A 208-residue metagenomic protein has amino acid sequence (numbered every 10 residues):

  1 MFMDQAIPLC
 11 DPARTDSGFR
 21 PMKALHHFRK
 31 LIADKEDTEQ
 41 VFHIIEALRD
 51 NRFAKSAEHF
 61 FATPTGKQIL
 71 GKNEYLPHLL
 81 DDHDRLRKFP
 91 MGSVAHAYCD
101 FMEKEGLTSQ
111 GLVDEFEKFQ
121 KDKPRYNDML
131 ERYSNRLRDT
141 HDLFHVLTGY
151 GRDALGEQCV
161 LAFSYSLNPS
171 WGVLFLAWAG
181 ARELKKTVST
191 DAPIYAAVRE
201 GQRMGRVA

Functional and structural regions predicted by a protein language model:
F2-F53: Leu/Val/Ala/Ile-rich N-terminal alpha-helices, chiefly Sec-type signal peptides and the beginnings
E39-A208: Core of folded catalytic or high-affinity ligand/protein-binding domains in predominantly eukaryotic proteins
